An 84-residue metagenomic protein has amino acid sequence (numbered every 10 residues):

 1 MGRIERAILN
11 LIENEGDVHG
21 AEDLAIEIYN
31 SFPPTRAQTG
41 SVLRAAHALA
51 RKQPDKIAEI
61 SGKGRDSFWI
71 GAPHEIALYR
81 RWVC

Functional and structural regions predicted by a protein language model:
M1-L11, P34-A48, K52-C84: Phospho-regulated, low-complexity intrinsically disordered regions of nuclear gene-regulatory and chromatin-associated
E13-V18, S31-F32: Short helix-capping/hinge SLiMs at alpha-helix to coil transitions
V18-I28: Short acidic, hydrophobic short linear motifs in intrinsically disordered regions
